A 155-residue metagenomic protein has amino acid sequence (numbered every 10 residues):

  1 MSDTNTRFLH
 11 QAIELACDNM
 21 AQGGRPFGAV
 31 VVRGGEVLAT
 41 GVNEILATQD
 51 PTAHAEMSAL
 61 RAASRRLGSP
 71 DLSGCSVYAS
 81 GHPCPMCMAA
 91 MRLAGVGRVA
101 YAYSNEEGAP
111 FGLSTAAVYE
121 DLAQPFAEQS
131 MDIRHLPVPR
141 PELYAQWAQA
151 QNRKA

Functional and structural regions predicted by a protein language model:
M1-N19, P83, A90-A155: Zinc-dependent deaminase
A12, A16-N19, A29, A55 (+1 more regions): Small-residue (primarily alanine) positions within well-ordered alpha-helices, especially packing/interaction faces
G23-F27, S73: Short, basic and Ser/Thr-rich N-terminal targeting/leader segments
F27-G35: Short beta-strand scaffold segments in enzyme catalytic cores
E44-M57: A short, polar/charged loop-to-alpha-helix boundary motif
I45, A79, Y103: Residues that line or immediately flank small-molecule/substrate-binding pockets and catalytic motifs
M57-A90, A94: Helix-adjacent hinge/juxtasegments
